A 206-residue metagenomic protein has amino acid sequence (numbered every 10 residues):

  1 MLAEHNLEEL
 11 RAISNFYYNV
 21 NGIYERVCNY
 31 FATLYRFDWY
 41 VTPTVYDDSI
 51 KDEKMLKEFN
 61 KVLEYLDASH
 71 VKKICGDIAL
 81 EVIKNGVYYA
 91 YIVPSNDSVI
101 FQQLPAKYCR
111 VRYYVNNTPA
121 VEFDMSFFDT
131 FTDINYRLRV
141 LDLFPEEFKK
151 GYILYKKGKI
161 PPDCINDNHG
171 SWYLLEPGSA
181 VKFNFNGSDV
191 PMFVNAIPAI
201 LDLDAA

Functional and structural regions predicted by a protein language model:
M1-T33, T42-T44, K57, K61-A206: Structured, contiguous alpha/beta core segments that scaffold functional sites
F37-D38: Central antiparallel beta-sheet cores of small beta-barrel/beta-sandwich binding domains
